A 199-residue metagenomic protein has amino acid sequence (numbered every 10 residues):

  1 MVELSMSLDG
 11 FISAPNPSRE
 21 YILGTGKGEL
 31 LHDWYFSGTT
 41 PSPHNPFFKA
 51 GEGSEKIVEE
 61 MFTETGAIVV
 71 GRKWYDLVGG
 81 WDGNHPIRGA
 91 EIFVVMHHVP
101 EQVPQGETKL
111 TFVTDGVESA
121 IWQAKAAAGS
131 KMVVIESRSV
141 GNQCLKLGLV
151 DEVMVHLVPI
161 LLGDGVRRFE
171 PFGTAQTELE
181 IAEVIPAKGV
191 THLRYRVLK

Functional and structural regions predicted by a protein language model:
M1-K199: Enzymes that bind and transform nitrogen-containing heteroaromatic metabolites
